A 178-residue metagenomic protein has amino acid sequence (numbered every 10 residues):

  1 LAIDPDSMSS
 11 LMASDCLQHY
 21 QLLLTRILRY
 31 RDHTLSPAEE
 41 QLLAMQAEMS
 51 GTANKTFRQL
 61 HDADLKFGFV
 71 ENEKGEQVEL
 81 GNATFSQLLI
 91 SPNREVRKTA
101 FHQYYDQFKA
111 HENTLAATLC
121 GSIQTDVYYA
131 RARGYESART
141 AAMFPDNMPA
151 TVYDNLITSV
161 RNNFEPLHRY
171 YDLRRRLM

Functional and structural regions predicted by a protein language model:
L1-M178: A well-structured
